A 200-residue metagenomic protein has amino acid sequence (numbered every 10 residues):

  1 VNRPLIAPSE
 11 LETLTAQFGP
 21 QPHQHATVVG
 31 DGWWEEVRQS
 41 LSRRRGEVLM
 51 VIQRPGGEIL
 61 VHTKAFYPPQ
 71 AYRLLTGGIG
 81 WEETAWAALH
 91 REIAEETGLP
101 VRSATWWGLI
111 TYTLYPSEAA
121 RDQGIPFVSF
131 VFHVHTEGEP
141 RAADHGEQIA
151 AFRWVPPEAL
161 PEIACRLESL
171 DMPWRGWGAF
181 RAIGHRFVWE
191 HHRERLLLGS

Functional and structural regions predicted by a protein language model:
V1-R3, P69-Y72, H145-S200: Nudix hydrolase/Nudix homology domain
N2-L49: Acidic, metal-coordinating catalytic segment for phosphate/diphosphate chemistry, firing primarily on the Nudix
S42, P69-Q70, Y112-P116: Short, solvent-exposed loop/turn segments at secondary-structure junctions
R45-E47, Y67-P69, L74, I125-S129: Short connector loops at helix/strand junctions that flank enzyme active sites, especially segments positioning acidic
I52-P55, V134-T136: Active-site beta-strand termini and strand-to-loop segments that position acidic
R54-E95: Conserved Nudix-box catalytic region and its N-terminal flanking loop in Nudix hydrolases and closely related
I79-S103, I110-D171: Unchanged
